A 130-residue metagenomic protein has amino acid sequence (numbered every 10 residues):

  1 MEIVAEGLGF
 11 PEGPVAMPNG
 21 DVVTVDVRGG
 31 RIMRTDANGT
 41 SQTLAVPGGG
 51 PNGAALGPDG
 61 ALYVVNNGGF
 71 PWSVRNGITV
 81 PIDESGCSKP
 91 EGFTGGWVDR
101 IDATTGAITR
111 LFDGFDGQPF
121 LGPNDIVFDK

Functional and structural regions predicted by a protein language model:
M1-K130: Sequence-structural signature of mature extracellular/luminal beta-sheet repeat domains, prominently beta-propellers
